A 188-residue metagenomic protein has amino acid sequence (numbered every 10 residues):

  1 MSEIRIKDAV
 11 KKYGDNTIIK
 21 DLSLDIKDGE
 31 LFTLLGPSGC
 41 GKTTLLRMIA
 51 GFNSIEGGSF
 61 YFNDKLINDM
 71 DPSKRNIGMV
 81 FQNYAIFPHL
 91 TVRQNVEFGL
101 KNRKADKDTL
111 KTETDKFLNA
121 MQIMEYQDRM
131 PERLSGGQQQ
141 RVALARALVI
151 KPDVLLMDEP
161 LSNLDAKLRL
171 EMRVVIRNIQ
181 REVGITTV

Functional and structural regions predicted by a protein language model:
D8-V10, D21-S23: Conserved N-terminal beta-strand of ABC nucleotide-binding domains
L35-P37: The feature captures the beta-strand-to-loop junction immediately N-terminal to the Walker
T43-L46, V142: ABC ATPase nucleotide-binding domain helices that frame the ATP-binding cleft
A50: Helix-to-loop junction immediately C-terminal to a conserved catalytic motif
G58-L66: Conserved ABC transporter NBD signature motif
R75-G78, Q82, I86-V188: ABC ATPase nucleotide-binding domains
